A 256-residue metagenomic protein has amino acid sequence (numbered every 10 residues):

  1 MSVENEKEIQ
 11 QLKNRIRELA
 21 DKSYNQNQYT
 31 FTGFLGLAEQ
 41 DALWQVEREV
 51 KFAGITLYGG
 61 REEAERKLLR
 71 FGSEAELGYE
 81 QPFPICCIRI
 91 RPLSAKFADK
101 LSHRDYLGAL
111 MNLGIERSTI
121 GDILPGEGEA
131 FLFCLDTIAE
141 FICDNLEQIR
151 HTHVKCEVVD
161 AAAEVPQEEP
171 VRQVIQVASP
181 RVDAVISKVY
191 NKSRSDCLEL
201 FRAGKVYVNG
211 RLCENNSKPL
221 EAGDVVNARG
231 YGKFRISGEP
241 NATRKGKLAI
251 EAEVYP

Functional and structural regions predicted by a protein language model:
M1-D183, V189, L212, P219 (+1 more regions): Ferredoxin-like alpha/beta domains used as RNA- or RNAP-binding modules
S179-G230: Basic (Lys/Arg-enriched) interaction patch that binds polyanionic ligands
